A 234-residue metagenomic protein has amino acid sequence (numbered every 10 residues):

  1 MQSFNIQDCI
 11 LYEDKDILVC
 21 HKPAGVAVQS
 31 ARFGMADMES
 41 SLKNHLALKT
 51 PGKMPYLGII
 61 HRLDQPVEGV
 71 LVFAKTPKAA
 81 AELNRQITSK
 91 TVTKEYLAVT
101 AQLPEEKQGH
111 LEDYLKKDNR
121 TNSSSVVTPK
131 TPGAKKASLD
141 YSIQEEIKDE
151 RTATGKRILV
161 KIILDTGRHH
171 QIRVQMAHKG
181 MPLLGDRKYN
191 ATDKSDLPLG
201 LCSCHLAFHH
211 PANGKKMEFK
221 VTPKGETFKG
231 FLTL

Functional and structural regions predicted by a protein language model:
M1-L234: RNA pseudouridine synthases
